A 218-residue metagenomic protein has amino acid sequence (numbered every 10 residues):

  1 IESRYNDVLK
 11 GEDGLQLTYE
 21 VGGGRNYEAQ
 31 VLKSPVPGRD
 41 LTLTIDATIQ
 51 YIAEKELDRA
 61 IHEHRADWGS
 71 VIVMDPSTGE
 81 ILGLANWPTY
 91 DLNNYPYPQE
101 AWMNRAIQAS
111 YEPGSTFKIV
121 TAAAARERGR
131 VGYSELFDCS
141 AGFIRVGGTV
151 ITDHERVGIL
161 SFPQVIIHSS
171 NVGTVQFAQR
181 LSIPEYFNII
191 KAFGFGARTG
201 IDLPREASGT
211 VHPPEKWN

Functional and structural regions predicted by a protein language model:
I1-S70, Y90-N93, Y97-A101, S110: Extracytoplasmic/periplasmic proteins that interact with beta-lactams or build/remodel peptidoglycan
E20-L32, I45, V71, D75-S115 (+1 more regions): Beta-lactam-recognizing serine transpeptidase/beta-lactamase-like catalytic domain environment
